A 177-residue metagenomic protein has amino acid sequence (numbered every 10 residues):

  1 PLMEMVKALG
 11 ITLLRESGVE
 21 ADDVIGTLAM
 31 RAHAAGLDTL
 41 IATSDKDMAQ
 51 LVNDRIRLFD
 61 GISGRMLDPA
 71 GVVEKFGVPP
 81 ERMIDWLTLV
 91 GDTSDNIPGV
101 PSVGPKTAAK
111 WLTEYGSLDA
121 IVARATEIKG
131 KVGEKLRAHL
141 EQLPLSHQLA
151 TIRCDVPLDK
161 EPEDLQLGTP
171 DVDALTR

Functional and structural regions predicted by a protein language model:
P1-D159: Extended two-metal-dependent nuclease catalytic cores across DNA- and RNA-processing enzymes
E161, V172-R177: Long, highly charged low-complexity segments
D164-T169: A glycine-rich phosphate-binding loop feature that marks nucleotide/adenosyl-phosphate handling sites
